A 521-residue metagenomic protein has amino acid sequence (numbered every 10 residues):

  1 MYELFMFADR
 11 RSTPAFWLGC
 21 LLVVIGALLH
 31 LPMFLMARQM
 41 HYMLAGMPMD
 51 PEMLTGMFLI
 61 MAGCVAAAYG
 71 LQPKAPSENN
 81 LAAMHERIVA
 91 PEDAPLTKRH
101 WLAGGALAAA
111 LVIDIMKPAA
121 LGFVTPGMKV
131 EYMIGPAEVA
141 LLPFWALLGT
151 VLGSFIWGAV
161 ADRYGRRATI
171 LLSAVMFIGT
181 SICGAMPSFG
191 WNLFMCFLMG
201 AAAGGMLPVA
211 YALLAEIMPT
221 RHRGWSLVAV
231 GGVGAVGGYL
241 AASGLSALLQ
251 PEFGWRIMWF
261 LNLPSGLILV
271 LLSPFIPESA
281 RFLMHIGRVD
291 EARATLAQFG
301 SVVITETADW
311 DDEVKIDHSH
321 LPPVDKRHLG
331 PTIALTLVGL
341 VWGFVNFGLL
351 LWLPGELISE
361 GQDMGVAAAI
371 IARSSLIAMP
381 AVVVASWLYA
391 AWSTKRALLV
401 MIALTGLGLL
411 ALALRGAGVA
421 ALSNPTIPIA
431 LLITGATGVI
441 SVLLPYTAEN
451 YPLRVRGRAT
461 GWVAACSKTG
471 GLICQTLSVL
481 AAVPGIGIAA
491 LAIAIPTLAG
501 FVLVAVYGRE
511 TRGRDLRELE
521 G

Functional and structural regions predicted by a protein language model:
M1-G521: Transmembrane-helix signature of 12-pass secondary carriers
